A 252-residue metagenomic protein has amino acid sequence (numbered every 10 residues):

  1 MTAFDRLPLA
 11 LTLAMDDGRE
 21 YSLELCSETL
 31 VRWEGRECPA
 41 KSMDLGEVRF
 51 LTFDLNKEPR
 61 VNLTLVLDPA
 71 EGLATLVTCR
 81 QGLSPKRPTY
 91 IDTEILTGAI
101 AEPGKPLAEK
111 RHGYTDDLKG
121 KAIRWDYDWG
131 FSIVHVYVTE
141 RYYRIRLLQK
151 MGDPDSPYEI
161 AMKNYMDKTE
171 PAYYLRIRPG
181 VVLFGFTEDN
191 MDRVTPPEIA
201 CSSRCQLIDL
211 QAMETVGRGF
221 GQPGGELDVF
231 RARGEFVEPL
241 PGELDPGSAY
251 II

Functional and structural regions predicted by a protein language model:
M1-T29, F230, F236, G242-I252: Hydrophobic, helix-prone linear segments
F4-L9, L23-V31, D44-V48, V66-A74 (+4 more regions): Short, solvent-exposed coil/turn segments at beta-strand boundaries
L11-M15, F50-N56, T78, I123-Y127 (+4 more regions): Short beta-strand segments that buttress and anchor functional surface loops
M15-G46, G130-L175: N-terminal glycine/threonine-rich, aromatic-flanked beta-hairpin/loop signature
R36-L63, M166-E170, L175, V181-F184 (+1 more regions): A cross-kingdom feature marking solvent-exposed beta-strand/loop segments within repeated, beta-rich binding/scaffold
N62-D68, G82-L83: Low-complexity, small/polar and acidic-rich linker and loop segments
V66, C79, G152-I160, D167-Y173 (+1 more regions): Long compositionally biased, domain-poor regions of proteins
C79-D128: Surface-exposed beta-loop interaction hotspot
